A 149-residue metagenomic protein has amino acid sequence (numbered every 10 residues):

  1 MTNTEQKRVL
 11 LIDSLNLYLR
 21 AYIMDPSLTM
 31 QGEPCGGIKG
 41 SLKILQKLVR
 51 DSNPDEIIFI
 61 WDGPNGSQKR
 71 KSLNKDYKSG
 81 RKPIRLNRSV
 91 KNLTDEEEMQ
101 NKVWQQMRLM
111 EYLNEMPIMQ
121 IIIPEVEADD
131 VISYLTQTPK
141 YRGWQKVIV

Functional and structural regions predicted by a protein language model:
T2-I148: Noncatalytic, basic helical substrate-engagement surface that gates or grips nucleic-acid strands
